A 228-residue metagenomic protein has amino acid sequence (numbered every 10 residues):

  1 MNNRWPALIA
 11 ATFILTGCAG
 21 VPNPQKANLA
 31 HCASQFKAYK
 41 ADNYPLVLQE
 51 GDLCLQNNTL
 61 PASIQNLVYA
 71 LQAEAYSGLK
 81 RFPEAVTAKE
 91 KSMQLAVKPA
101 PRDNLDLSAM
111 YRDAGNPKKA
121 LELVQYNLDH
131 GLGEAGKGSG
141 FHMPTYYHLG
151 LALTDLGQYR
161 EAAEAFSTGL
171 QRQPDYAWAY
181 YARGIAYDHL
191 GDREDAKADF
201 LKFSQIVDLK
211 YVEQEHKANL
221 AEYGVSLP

Functional and structural regions predicted by a protein language model:
L29, S63, L67, P101-R102 (+4 more regions): Start-of-helix register in tetratricopeptide repeats
K40, G78, D113, D155 (+2 more regions): Register position in tetratricopeptide repeats
C54, S92, N127, T168-G169 (+1 more regions): Canonical positions in the second alpha-helix
L67, L71, D106, F141 (+3 more regions): Canonical tetratricopeptide repeat
L105-T168: Alpha-helical adaptor scaffolds
D195-P228: Terminal, low-structured helical/coil segments at or just beyond the last alpha-helical repeat
